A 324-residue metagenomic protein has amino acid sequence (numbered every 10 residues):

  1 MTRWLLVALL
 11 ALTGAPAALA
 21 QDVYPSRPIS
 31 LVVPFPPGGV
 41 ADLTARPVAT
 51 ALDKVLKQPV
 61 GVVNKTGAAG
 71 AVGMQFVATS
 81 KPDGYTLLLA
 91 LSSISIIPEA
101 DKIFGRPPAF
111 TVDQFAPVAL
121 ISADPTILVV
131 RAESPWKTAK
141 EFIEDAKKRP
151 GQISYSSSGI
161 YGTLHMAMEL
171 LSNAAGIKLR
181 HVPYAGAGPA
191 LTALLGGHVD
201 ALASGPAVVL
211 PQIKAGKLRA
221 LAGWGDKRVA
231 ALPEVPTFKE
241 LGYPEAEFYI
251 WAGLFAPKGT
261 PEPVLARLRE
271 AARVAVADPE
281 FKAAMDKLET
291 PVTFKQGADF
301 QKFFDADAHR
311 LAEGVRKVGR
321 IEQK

Functional and structural regions predicted by a protein language model:
R3-A15: Bacterial N-terminal signal peptides
A20-Q114, Q152, I160, G176-A203 (+3 more regions): N-terminal (or domain-start) structured segment
S26-P28, N173-I177, K239-E240, E262-K324: An extracytoplasmic/periplasmic, membrane-proximal ligand-sensing/linker region
V40, T44, V48, G73 (+11 more regions): Hydrophobic alpha-helical segments typical of transmembrane helices and their membrane-interface/capping positions
L52, T79-Y85, P98-P189, F238-E240 (+1 more regions): Hinge/capping helix and adjacent helix->loop/strand transition within the periplasmic-binding protein
L89-I94, S157, G186-A187, S204-V209 (+3 more regions): Beta->alpha turn/N-cap motifs
S93-F104, H165, E169-A174, A201-V235: A ligand-binding cleft/hinge motif common to bilobed small-molecule-binding domains
